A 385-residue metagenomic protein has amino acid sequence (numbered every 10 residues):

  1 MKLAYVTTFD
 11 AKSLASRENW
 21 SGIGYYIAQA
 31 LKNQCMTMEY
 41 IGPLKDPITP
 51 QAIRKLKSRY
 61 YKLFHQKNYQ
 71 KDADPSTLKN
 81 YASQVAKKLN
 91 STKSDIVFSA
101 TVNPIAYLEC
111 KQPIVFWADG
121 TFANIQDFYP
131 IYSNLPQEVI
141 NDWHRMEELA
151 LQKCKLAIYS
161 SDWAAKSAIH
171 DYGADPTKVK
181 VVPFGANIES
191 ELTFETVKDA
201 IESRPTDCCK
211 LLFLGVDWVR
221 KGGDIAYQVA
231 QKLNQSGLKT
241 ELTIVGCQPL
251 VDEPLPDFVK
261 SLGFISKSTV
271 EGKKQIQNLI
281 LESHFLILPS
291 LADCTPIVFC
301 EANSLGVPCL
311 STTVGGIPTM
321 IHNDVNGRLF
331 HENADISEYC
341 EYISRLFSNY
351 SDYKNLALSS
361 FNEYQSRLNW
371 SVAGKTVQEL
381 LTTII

Functional and structural regions predicted by a protein language model:
P136-A157: Membrane-proximal helix-turn-helix segments that form the acceptor-binding/catalytic region of lipid-linked
I158, A200-K221, Y227-K232, L242-V245: Conserved donor-binding/catalytic core segment of Leloir-type glycosyltransferases
W163, G185: Carbohydrate-associated surface elements
G246-L279, F285: Nucleotide-activated donor-binding/catalytic signature segment of Leloir-type glycosyltransferases, i.e., the conserved
L291: Aromatic "clamp/platform" in nucleotide-sugar-dependent glycosyltransferases that forms part of the donor/acceptor
P308-S311, I321: Short hydrophobic beta-strand element within catalytic cores of glycosyltransferases and related nucleotide-activated
P318-S344, S351-D352: Change "using UDP/GDP/dTDP sugars" to "using nucleotide sugars
R345, D352-R367, T376-E379: A short, well-ordered alpha-helix in the C-terminal region of glycosyltransferases
